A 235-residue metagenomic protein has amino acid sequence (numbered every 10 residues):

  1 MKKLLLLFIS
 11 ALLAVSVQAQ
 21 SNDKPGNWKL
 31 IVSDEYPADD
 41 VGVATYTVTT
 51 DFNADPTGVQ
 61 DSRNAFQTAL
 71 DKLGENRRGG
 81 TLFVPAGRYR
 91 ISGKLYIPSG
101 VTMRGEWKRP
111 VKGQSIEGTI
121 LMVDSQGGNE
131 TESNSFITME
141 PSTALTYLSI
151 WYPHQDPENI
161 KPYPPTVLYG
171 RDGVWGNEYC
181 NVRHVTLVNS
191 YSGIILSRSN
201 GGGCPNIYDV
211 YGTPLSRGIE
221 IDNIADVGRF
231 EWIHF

Functional and structural regions predicted by a protein language model:
M1-P85, R90-E158, Y163, N181-R183 (+1 more regions): Extracellular "leader-to-stem" segments immediately downstream of a signal peptide or signal-anchor in secreted/lumenal
F66, I116-I137, Y147, P157-V174 (+3 more regions): Extracellular beta-strand/beta-solenoid scaffold signature
